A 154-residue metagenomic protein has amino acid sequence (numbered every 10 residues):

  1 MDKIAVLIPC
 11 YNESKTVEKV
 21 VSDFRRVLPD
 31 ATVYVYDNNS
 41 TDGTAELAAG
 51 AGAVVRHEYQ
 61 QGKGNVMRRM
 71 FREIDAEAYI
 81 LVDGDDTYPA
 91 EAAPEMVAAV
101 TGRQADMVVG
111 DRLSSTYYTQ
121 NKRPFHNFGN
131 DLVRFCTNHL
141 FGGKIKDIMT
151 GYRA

Functional and structural regions predicted by a protein language model:
M1-D23: N-proximal low-complexity "stem/linker" segments adjacent to membrane-targeting elements
L7-I8, V21, D30-N39: Short beta-strand/loop segment that forms part of the nucleotide-sugar
K15-K19, T41-A51: Acidic helix N-cap motif at the loop->helix transition within catalytic regions of sugar-transfer enzymes
R25, A49, R72-D75, T101: Residue-level signal for alpha-helix termini/capping positions
T32-Y34, A45-E73: Conserved donor nucleotide-binding strand/loop of the catalytic core
Y59-E73, A90-A154: Acceptor/aglycone-binding surface of glycosyltransferases and processive sugar-polymer synthases
Y79: Short aromatic/hydrophobic "clamp" motif used to bind/position activated sugar donors
D83-Y88: The conserved acidic donor/metal-binding loop of glycosyltransferases
